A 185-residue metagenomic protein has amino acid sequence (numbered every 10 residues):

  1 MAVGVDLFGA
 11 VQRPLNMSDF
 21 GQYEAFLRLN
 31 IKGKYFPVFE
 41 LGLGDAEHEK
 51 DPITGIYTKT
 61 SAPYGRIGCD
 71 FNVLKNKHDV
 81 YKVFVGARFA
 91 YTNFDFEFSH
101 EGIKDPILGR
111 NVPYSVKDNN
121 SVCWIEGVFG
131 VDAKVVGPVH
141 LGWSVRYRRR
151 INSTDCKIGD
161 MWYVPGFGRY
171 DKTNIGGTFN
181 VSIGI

Functional and structural regions predicted by a protein language model:
M1, K34, L74-K82, V135-L141: Short loop/turn motifs that connect adjacent beta-strands in outer-membrane beta-barrel proteins
M1-I31, N180-I185: Short glycine/proline- and aromatic-enriched beta-strand/turn motifs that initiate or cap beta-hairpins
V3-L7, L27, F39-L41, I67-C69 (+4 more regions): Membrane-embedded beta-strand positions of outer-membrane beta-barrel proteins
L7-R13, L43-E47, F71-V73, F89-D95 (+2 more regions): Transmembrane beta-strands of outer-membrane beta-barrel pores
Q12-P14, G42-A62, F94-D105, G109-V122 (+2 more regions): Extracellular/periplasm-exposed beta-strand and loop segments of Gram-negative cell-envelope proteins, dominated by
L15-V73: Glycine- and aromatic-enriched membrane insertion/assembly motifs of diderm outer-membrane and organelle channel
N16, G21, K117-S144: Outer-membrane beta-barrel transmembrane strands
R66, D70, D171-I185: Outer-membrane beta-barrel "beta-signal"
